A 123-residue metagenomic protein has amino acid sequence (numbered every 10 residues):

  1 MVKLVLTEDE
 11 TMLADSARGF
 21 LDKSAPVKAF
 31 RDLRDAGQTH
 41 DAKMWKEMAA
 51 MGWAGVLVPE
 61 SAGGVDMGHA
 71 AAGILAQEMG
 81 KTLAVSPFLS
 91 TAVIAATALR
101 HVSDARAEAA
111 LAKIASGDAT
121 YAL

Functional and structural regions predicted by a protein language model:
M1-D9: Intrinsic disorder at enzyme termini
V2, G19-F20: Short, flexible segments with low predicted structural confidence
V2-K3, A14, I74, I94: Glycine-rich phosphate/cofactor-binding loops in nucleotide/flavin-utilizing enzymes
T7, D15, K28-R31: Short alpha-helical segments used as structural interaction elements across diverse proteins
M12, S16-G19: A non-catalytic, amphipathic alpha-helix used as a structural packing/dimerization or gating element in enzyme scaffolds
D22, P26-L123: Glycine-rich flavin
